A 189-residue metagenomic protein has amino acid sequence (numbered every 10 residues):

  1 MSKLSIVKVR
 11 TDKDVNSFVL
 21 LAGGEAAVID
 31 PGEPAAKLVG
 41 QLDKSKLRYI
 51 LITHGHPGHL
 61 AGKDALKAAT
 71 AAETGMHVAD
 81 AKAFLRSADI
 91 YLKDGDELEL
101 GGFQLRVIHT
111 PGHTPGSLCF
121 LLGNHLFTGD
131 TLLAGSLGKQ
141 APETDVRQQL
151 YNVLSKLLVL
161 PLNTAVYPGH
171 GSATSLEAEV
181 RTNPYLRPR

Functional and structural regions predicted by a protein language model:
M1, D12, L100-G102, P161 (+1 more regions): A generic fold-level signal
M1-S45, C119-G129: Conserved beta-strand hairpin/beta-sheet module of binuclear metal-dependent hydrolase folds, prominently
S2-L4, S87-A88, L162: A short helix-to-beta-strand connector/capping loop
V9, L92, T110: Hydrophobic residues at beta-strand termini and immediately following loops that shape nucleotide-binding pockets
D12, A26, E33-Q104, L137 (+1 more regions): Active-site HxH/HxHxD metal-binding segment of metal-dependent hydrolases
A26, Q104, H109, P115-R189: Metallo-beta-lactamase
P31, H54, V78-A79, L122 (+2 more regions): Short secondary-structure boundary segments
